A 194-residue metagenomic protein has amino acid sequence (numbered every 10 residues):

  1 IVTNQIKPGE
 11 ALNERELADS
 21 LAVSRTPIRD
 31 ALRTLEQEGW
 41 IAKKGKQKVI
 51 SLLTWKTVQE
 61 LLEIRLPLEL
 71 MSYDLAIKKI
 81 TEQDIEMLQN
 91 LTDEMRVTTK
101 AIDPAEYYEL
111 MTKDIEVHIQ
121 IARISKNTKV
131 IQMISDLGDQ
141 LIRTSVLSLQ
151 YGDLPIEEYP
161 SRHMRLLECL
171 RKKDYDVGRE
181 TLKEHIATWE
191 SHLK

Functional and structural regions predicted by a protein language model:
I1-K78, K194: Short linear motifs at protein or domain termini
L21, E36-G39, T92, R171 (+1 more regions): Generic low-complexity, intrinsically disordered sequence content enriched in small uncharged/hydrophobic residues
L53-Q59, A76-E82, A101-E106, V146-D153: A ubiquitous short alpha-helical element
E82-L147, Y159-C169, V177-H192: Conserved amphipathic alpha-helical segments that form helical-bundle/coiled-coil interaction surfaces
P155-E157: Active-site loop of classical SDR/Rossmann-like NAD(P)-dependent oxidoreductases, centered on the catalytic Tyr-X3-Lys
